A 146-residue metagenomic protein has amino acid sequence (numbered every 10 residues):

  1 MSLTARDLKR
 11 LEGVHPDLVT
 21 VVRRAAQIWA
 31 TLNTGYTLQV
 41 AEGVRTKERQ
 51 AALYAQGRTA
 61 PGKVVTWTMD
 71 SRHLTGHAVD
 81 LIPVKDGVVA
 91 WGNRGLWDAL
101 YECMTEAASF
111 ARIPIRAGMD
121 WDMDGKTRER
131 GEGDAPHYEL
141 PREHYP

Functional and structural regions predicted by a protein language model:
M1-E42: Active-site acidic/histidine clusters and adjacent loop/turn architecture that either coordinate catalytic ions
T20, E48, A99: Short, well-structured alpha-helical interface segments that form or flank functional binding sites
A26-A60, F110, D120: Extended, low-complexity, intrinsically disordered C-terminal regulatory tails of eukaryotic serine/threonine kinases
G57-M69: Cytochrome P450 catalytic domain signature, combining two hallmark sequence patches
T68-P146: Catalytic cores and adjacent binding grooves of peptidoglycan-active enzymes
